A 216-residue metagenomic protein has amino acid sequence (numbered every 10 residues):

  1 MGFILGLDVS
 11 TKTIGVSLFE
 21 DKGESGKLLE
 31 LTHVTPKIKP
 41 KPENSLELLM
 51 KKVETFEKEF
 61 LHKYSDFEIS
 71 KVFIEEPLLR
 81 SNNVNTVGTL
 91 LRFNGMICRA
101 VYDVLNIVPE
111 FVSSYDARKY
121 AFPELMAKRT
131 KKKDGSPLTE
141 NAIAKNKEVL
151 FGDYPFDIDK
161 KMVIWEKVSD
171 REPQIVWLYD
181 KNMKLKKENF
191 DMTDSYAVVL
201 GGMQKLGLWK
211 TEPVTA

Functional and structural regions predicted by a protein language model:
M1-A216: Phosphate- and other anionic-substrate recognition elements at nucleic-acid/protein interfaces
